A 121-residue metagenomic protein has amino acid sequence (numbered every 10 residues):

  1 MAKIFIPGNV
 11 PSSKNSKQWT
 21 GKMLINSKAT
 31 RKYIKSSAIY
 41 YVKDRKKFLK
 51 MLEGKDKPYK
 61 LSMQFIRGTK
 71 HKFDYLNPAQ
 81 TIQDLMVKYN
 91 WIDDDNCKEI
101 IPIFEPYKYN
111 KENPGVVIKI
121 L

Functional and structural regions predicted by a protein language model:
M1-L121: Acidic, proline/glycine-enriched N-terminal capping motif
